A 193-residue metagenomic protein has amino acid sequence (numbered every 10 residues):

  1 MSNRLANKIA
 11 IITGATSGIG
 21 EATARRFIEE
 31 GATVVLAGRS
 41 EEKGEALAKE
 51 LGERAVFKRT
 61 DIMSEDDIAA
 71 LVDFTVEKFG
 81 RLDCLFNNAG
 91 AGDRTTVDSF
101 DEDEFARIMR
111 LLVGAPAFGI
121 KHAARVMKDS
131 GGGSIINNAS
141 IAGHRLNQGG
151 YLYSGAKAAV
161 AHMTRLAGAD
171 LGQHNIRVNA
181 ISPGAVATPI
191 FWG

Functional and structural regions predicted by a protein language model:
I9, T16-S17, S40: Conserved glycine-rich cofactor-binding loop
E30-A46: Conserved glycine-rich Rossmann-like NAD(P)H-binding loop of the short-chain dehydrogenase/reductase
T96-V97, D101-M109: Substrate-binding pocket helix/loop in short-chain dehydrogenase/reductase
F100, L146-S154, L166: Active-site loop-to-helix junction immediately N-terminal to the catalytic Tyr of the SDR YXXXK motif in Rossmann-fold
I120, A156, T164: Active-site helix of classical SDR
R125, A169-D170: Alpha-helical segment proximal to the catalytic Tyr-Lys
S140: Residue(s) in the substrate-gating loop at a strand-loop-helix junction that position the organic substrate next
